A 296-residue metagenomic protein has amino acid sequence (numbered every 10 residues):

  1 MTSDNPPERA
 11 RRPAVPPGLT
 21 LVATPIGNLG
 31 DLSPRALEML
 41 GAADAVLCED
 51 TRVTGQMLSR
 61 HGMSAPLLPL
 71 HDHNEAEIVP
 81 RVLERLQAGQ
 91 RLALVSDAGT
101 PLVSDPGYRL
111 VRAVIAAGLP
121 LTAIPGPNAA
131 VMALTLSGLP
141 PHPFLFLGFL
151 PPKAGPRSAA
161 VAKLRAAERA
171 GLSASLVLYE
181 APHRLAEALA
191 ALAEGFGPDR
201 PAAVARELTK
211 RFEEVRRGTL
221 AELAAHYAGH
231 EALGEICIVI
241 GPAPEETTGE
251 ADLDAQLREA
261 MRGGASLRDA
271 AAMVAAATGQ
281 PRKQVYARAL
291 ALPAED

Functional and structural regions predicted by a protein language model:
T2-H73: Glycine-rich, flexible N-terminal cofactor/catalytic loop recognition
S3-E8, P16, R91, A170-S175 (+1 more regions): A contiguous loop/helix-start segment that scaffolds small-molecule binding in enzyme catalytic cores
M39-V46, G118-T122, S175-L176: Short active-site oxyanion
C48, A123-G126, L178, V204: General beta-strand structural signal in soluble alpha/beta enzymes
P69-E77, L150-A154: Conserved helicase motor
L94: Acidic/polar, glycine-anchored loop/turn motif associated with catalytic or activation segments that engage anionic
P106-Y108, L267: Glycine-centered tight-turn and secondary-structure capping sites
R109-E168: Class I SAM-dependent methyltransferase SAM-binding "motif I" and its flanking Rossmann-like core
